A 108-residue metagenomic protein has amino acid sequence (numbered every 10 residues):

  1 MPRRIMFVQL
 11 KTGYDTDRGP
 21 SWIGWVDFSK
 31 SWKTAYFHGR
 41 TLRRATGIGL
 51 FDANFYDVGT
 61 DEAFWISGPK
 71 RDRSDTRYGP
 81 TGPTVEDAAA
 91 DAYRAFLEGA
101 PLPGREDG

Functional and structural regions predicted by a protein language model:
M1-W25, W32-T34, H38-G108: Mixed-charge, low-complexity intrinsically disordered regions
